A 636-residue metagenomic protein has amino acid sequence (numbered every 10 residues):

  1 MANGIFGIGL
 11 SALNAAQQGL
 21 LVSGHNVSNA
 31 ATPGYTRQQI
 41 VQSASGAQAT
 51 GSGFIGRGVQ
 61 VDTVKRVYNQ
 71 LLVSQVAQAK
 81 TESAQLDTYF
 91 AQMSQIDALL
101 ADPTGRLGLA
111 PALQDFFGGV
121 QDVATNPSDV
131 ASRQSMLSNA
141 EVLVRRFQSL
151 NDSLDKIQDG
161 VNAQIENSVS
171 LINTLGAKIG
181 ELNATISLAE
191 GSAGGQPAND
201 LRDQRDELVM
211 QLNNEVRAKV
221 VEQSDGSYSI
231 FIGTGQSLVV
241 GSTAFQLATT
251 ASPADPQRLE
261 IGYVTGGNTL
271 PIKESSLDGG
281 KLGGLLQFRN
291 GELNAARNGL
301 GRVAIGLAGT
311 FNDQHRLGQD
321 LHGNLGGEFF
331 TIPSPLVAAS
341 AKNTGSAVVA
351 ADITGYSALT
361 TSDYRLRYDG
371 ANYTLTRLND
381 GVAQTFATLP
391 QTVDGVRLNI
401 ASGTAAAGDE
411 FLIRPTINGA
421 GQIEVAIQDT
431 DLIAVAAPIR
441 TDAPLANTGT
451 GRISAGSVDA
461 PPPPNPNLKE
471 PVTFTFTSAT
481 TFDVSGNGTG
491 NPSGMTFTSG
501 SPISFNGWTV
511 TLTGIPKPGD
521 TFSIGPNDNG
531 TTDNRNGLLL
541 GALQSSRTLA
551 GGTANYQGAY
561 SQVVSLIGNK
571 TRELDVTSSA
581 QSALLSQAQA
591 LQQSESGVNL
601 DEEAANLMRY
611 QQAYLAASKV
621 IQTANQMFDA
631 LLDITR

Functional and structural regions predicted by a protein language model:
M1-R636: S/T-rich, low-complexity, solvent-exposed segments of bacterial secretion/appendage proteins
